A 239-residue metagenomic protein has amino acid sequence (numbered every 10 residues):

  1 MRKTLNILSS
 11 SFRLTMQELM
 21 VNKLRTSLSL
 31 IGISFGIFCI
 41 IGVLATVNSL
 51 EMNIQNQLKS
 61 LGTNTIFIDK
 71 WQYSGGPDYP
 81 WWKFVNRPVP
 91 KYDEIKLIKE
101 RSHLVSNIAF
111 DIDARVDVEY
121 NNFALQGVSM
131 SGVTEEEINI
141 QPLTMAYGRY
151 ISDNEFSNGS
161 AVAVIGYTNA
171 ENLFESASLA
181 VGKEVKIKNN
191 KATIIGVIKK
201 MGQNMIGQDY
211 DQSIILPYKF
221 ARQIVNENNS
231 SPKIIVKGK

Functional and structural regions predicted by a protein language model:
M1-F35: N-terminal Sec/SRP start-transfer signal
R2-L5, S74-F84, Q203-Q208: Short helix-coil transition/hinge motifs at the ends and kinks of transmembrane helices, capturing the brief
T4, D69-P77, S231-P232, V236-K239: A cross-kingdom feature of multi-pass membrane systems that activates on extracytoplasmic/periplasmic
T15-E18, N53, Q57, K188 (+2 more regions): Amphipathic alpha-helical segments that mediate coupling or scaffolding at interfaces
L24-M52: Short, strongly hydrophobic transmembrane alpha-helices
N48-V128, E136-N139, N172, R222-Q223: Hydrophobic, regular-secondary-structure patches
S131, E135-E155, G159-K239: Mid-to-C-terminal secondary-structure elements that act as membrane-proximal/extracytoplasmic interface segments
